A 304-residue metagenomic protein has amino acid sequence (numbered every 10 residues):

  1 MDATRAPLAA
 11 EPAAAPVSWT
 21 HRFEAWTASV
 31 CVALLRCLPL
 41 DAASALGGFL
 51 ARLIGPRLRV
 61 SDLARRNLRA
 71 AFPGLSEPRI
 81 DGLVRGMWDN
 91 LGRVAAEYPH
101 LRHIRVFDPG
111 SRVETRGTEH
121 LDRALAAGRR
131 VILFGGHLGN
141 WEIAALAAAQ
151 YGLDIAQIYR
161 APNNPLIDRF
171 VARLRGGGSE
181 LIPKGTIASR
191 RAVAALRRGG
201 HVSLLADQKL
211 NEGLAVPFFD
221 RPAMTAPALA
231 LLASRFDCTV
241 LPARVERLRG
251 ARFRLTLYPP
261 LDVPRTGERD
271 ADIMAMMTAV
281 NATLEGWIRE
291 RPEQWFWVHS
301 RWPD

Functional and structural regions predicted by a protein language model:
D2-G135, D168, G177-S179: Membrane-anchoring hydrophobic helices of lipid-metabolizing enzymes
D2-W19, D81, R85, L125 (+2 more regions): Non-catalytic C-terminal accessory region of glycerolipid acyltransferases and related lyso-lipid remodeling enzymes
W26, V60, V113, K184 (+1 more regions): Soluble or luminal CAZymes and related metallo-dependent hydrolases
V30, A42, A64-N67, A144 (+5 more regions): Hydrophobic alpha-helical segments typical of transmembrane helices and their membrane-interface/capping positions
D62-L63, R160-P165, A223-A226: Active-site metal-coordination segments of metallo-dependent hydrolases
R93, A127-G185, N211-V216, R247: Catalytic core of membrane glycerolipid acyltransferases/transacylases, capturing the structured, soluble-facing
S111-E114, N164, I182-T186, P222 (+1 more regions): A conditional alpha-helix N-cap/helix-loop micro-motif detector
L121-D122, A145, V171-A172, A192-V193 (+1 more regions): Short amphipathic alpha-helical segments and helix-helix/interface helices
